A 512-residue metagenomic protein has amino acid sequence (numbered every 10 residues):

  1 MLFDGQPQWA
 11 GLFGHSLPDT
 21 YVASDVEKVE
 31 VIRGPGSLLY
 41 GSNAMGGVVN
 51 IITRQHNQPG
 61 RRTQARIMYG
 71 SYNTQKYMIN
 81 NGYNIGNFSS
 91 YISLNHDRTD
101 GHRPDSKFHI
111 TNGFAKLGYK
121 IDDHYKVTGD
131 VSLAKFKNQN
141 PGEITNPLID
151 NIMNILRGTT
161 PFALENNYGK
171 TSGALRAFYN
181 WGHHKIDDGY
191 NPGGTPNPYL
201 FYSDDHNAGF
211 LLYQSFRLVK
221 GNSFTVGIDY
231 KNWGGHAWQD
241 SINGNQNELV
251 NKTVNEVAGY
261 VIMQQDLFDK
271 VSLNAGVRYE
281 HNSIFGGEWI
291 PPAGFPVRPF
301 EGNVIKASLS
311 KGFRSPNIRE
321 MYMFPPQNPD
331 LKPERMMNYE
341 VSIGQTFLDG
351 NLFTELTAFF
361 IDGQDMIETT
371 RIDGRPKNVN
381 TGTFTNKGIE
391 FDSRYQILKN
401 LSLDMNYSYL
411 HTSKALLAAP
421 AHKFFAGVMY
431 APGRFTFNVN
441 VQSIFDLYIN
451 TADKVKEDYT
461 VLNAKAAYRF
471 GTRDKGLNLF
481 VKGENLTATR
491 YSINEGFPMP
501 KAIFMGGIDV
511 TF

Functional and structural regions predicted by a protein language model:
Q6-R33: Short acidic/polar hinge/loop motifs at secondary-structure boundaries that mediate gating or recognition
G36-L38, V48, T53-Y83, L94 (+2 more regions): Short strand-turn segments of transmembrane beta-barrel domains in outer membranes, especially the first one or two
G82-R98, G173-G189, S223-K231, W238 (+5 more regions): Surface-exposed extracellular loop regions of Gram-negative outer-membrane beta-barrel proteins
N87-Y91, H124-G129, G169-A174, G221-F224 (+6 more regions): Repeated loop/turn-to-beta-strand initiation elements of outer-membrane beta-barrel proteins
T99-S106, I110, K120, H124-N207: Flexible loop and strand-edge segments within Gram-negative outer membrane beta-barrel domains
I144-N167, S203, K252-V254, R298 (+4 more regions): Outer-membrane beta-barrel signature, preferentially recognizing the C-terminal barrel domain of Gram-negative
D266-K270, A358-D362, V379-I449, N478 (+1 more regions): Gram-negative outer-membrane beta-barrel transporters
D362-Q364, D446-Y448, A467-F512: C-terminal beta-signal and adjacent terminal beta-strands/loops of Gram-negative outer-membrane beta-barrel proteins
